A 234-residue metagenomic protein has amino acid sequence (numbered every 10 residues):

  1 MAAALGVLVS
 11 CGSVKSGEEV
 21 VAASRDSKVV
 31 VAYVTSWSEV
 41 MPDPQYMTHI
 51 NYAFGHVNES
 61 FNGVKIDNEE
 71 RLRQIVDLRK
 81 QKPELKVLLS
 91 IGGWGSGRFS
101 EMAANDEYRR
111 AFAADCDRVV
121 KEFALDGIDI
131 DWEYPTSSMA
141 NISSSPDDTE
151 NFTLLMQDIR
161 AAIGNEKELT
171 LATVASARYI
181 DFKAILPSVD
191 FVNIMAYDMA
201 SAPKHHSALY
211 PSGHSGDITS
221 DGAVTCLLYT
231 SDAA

Functional and structural regions predicted by a protein language model:
M1-L5: Sec-dependent N-terminal signal peptides
V9-S10: C-terminal motif of bacterial Sec signal peptides marking the signal peptidase cleavage site
G17-V120: Glycan-recognition patch characteristic of GH18 chitinases/ENGases and related GlcNAc/peptidoglycan-binding proteins
D26-V30, Y46-H49, K82-L88, F123-I128 (+3 more regions): Loop/turn elements at helix/coil->beta-strand transitions in domains of secreted/extracellular proteins
V31, E59-E70, A114, P135-S231: Substrate-binding surface in catalytic domains of secreted glycosidases
N51-F54, R79, V120-A124, D129 (+3 more regions): Sec/Tat-exported extracytoplasmic proteins
W132: Active-site histidine-acidic residue metal-binding/catalytic motifs, centered on HxH/HExxH-like signatures
